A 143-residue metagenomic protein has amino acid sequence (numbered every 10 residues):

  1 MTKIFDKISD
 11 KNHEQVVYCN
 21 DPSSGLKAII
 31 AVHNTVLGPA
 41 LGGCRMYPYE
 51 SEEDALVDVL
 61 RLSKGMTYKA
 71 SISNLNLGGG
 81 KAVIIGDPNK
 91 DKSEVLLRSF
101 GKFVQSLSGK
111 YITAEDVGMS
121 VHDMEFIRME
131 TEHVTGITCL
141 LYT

Functional and structural regions predicted by a protein language model:
M1-T138: N-terminal ligand-binding/catalytic initiation module
Y142-T143: Conserved small/polar residues in nucleotide/adenosyl-binding loops
